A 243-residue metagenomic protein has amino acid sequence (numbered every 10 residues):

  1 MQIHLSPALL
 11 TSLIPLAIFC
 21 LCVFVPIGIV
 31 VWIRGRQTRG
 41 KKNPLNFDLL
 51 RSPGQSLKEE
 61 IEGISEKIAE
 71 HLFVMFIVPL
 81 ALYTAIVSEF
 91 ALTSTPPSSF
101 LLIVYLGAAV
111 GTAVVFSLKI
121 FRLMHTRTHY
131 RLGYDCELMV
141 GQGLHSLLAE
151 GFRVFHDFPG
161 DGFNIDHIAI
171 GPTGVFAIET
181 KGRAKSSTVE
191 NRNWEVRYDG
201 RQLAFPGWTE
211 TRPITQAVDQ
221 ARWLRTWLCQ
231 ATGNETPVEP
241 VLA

Functional and structural regions predicted by a protein language model:
M1-H125: Nuclease-adjacent, charged terminal/linker segments that flank catalytic cores
K119-F155: Acidic-basic catalytic patches of nuclease active cores, encompassing PD-(D/E)XK and other metal-cofactor nuclease
T128, K181-L242: Catalytic cores of nucleic-acid endonucleases
L144, H167-A169, G174-S186, Q220: Conserved catalytic cores of phosphodiester-cleaving nucleases, focusing on short active-site segments
R153-F155, F176, E239-L242: A structural signal for isolated positions on well-ordered beta-strands in alpha/beta enzyme cores
V154-H156, D166, W227-T232: Short helix-to-loop capping/linker segments positioned immediately adjacent to catalytic or ligand/cofactor-binding
F158-G162: Short beta->alpha connector loops
F163-I165, V238: Change "...and in nucleic-acid phosphodiester-cleaving endonucleases..." to "...and in nucleic-acid processing enzymes
